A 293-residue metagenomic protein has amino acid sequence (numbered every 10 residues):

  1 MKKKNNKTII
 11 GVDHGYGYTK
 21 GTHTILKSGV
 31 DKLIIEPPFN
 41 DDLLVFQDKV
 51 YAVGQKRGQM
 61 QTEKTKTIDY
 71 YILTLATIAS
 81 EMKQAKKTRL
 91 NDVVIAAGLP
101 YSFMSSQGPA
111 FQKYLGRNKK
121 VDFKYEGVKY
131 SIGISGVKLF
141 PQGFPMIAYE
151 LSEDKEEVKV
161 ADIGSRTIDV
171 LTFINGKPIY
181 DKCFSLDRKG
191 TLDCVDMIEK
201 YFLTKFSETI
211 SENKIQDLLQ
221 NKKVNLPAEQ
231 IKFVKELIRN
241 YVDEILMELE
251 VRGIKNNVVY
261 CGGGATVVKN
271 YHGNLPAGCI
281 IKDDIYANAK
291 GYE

Functional and structural regions predicted by a protein language model:
M1-V160, K177-D193, N213-E293: Nucleotide/phosphate-binding catalytic cleft detector across ATP-hydrolyzing and phosphate-transferring enzymes
E157-A161, R166-L171: Conserved active-site beta-strand-loop modules that form the wall/rim of enzyme catalytic pockets and either contain
I168-I174, K182-C183: Short, acidic (Asp/Glu-rich) active-site segment that either coordinates a divalent metal cofactor
Y201: A contiguous pocket-lining binding segment that forms or flanks enzyme active sites
F206-I210, K214: Short, basic interhelical loop/turn and adjoining N-cap of the next helix at nucleic-acid- or acidic-partner-contacting
